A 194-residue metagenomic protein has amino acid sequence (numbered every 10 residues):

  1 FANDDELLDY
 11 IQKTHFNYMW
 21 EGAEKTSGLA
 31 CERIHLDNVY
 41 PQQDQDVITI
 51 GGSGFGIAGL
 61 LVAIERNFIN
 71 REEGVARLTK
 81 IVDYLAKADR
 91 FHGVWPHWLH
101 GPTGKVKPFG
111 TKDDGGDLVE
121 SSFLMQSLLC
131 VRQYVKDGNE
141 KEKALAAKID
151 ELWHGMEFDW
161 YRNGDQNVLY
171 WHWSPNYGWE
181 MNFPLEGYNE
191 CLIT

Functional and structural regions predicted by a protein language model:
F1-L7, N17-Y18, G54-I69, Y84 (+2 more regions): Well-ordered alpha-helical scaffold segments within catalytic/enzyme domains
F1-Q45, H92-V94: Low-complexity, Ser/Thr/Pro/Gly-enriched N-terminal "stalk/linker" regions
A2, E6, Y10-K13, V47-G54 (+3 more regions): Soluble non-cytosolic domains of exported or imported proteins
D5-L7, G93-S122, D137-T194: Extended ligand-binding clefts on enzyme/binding-domain cores
Q12-G28, A76-G93, A147-N167: Long, well-ordered core segments of solenoidal/helical folds
A23-A30, I57-L60, I64, N182: Short amphipathic alpha-helical segments enriched in hydrophobics
S27-E32, F68-G74, G138-L145: Surface-exposed patches in mature extracellular/periplasmic domains of secreted proteins
Q45-G54, A58-D113: Membrane helical hairpin/interfacial module
